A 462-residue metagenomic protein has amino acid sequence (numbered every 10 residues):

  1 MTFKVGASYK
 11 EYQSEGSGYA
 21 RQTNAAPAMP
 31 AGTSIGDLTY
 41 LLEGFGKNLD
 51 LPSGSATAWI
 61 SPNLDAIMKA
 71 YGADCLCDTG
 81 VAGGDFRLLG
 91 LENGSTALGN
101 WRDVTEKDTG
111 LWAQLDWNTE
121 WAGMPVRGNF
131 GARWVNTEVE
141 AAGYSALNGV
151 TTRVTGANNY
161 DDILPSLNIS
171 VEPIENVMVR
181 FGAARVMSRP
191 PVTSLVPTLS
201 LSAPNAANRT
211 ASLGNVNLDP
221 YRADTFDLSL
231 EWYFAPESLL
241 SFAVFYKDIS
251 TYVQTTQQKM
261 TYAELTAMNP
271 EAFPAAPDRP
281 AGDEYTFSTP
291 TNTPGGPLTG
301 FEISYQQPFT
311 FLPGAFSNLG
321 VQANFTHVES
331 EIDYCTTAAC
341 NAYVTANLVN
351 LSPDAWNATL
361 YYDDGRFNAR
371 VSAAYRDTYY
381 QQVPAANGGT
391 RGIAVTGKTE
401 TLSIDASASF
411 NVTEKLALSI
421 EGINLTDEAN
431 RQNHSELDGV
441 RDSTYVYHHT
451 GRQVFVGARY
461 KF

Functional and structural regions predicted by a protein language model:
M1-F3, G18, E120-R127, I174-N176 (+4 more regions): Short loop/turn motifs that connect adjacent beta-strands in outer-membrane beta-barrel proteins
M1-G6, D108-E172, A223, Q322: Surface-exposed extracellular loop regions of Gram-negative outer-membrane beta-barrel proteins
A7-E15, T119, A132-E140, A183-R189 (+9 more regions): Transmembrane beta-strands of outer-membrane beta-barrel pores
Y19-N100, K259-T291: Flexible glycine-rich, low-complexity coil/linker segments exposed to the extracellular/periplasmic environment
T96-R102, L147-G156, A211-V216, T286-N292 (+3 more regions): Extracellular loop and loop/strand-boundary signature of outer-membrane beta-barrel proteins
V104, M187-I249, E271-F309, V349-D354 (+3 more regions): Outer-membrane beta-barrel signature, preferentially recognizing the C-terminal barrel domain of Gram-negative
Y246-D248, T266-A385, T426: Gram-negative outer-membrane beta-barrel transporters
S250, Y375-N387, S409-F462: C-terminal beta-signal and adjacent terminal beta-strands/loops of Gram-negative outer-membrane beta-barrel proteins
